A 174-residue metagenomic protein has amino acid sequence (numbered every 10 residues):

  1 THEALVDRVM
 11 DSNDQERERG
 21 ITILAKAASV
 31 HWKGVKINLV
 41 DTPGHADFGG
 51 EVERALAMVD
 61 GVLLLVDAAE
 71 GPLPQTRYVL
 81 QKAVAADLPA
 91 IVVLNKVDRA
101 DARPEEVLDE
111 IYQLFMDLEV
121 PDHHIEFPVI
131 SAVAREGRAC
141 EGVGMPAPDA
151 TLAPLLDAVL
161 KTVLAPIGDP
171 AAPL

Functional and structural regions predicted by a protein language model:
T1-V66, E106, E110: P-loop NTPase switch module centered on the Walker A-proximal segment
N13-T22, A28-W32, D47, R54-L56 (+4 more regions): Replace "in large, NTP-powered and nucleic-acid-processing enzymes" with "in large, NTP-powered factors and other
H45-A46, V97, R135-A139: A short, flexible beta-alpha/helix-coil linker loop
G49, L73, L108, L152-L160: Hydrophobic face of alpha-helices
L56, G61-H124: Conserved C-terminal guanine-recognition region of P-loop GTPase G domains, centered on the G4
F115-L174: Conserved catalytic-core segments of large NTP-driven translation/proteostasis enzymes
